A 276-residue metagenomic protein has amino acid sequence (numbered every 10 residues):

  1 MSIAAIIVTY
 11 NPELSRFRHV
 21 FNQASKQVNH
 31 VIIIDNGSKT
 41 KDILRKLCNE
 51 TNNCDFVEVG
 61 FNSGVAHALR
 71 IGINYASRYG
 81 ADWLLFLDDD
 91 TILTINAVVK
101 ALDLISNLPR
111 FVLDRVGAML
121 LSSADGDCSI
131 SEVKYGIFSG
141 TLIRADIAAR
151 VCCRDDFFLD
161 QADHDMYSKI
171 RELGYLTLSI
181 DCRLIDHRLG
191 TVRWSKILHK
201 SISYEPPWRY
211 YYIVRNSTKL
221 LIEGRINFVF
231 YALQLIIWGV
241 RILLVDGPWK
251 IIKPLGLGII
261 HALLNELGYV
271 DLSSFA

Functional and structural regions predicted by a protein language model:
I7-K26: Short, well-formed alpha-helical segments that are part of the catalytic scaffolds of diverse glycosyltransferases
V20-E58: Acidic donor-binding segment of Leloir-type glycosyltransferases
V59-R78: Glycine-rich, basic loop-to-helix element that forms the pyrophosphate-binding segment of sugar-nucleotide handling
A81-I92: Short beta-strand-to-loop acidic/aromatic patch adjacent to the donor-nucleotide binding site
N96-C128: Conserved donor NDP-sugar-binding/catalytic core segment of glycosyltransferases
D125-I143, E205: A recurrent flexible, glycine/aromatic-enriched loop bordering the glycosyltransferase active site that acts as
I147, V151, F157-R183, R188-L189: A short, conserved alpha-helix in the catalytic core of glycosyltransferases
I222-A276: Non-catalytic, C-terminal membrane-associated alpha-helical segments of glycosyltransferases
